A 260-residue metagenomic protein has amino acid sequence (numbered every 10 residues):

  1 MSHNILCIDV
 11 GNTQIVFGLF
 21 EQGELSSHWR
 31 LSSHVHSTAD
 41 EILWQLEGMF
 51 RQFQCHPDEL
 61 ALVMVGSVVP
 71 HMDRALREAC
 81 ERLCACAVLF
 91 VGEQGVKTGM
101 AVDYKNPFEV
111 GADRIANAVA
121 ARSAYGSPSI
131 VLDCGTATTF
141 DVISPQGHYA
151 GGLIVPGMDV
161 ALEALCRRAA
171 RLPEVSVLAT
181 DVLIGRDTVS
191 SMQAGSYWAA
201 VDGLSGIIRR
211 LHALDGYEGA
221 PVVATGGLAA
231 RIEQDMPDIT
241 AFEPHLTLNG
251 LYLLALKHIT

Functional and structural regions predicted by a protein language model:
M1-S2, V96-S129, G250-T260: Conserved phosphate-binding catalytic cores of ATP/NTP-utilizing and phosphoryl-transfer enzymes
S2-C7, A161-T260: ATP-binding/phosphotransfer module of carbohydrate and carboxylate kinases, centering on a glycine-rich
S2-R51, Q146-P173, L178-V182, S190: Short glycine-rich, Thr/Ser-proximal phosphate-binding strand/loop in the N-terminal lobe of ATP-dependent enzymes
I5-D9, M64, S129-D133, V223: Short glycine-aspartate micro-motif
I15-L19, V131, T138-I143: Short beta-strand scaffold segments in enzyme catalytic cores
L46-L62, I207-A220: Phosphate/pyrophosphate-binding loops at sites that engage ATP/ADP/AMP, CoA/4′-phosphopantetheine, polyphosphate
F53-E109, Q146-G152, G157-M158, R186-Y197 (+3 more regions): Short beta-strand-loop/turn "lid" adjacent to the catalytic site in phosphate-handling enzymes
